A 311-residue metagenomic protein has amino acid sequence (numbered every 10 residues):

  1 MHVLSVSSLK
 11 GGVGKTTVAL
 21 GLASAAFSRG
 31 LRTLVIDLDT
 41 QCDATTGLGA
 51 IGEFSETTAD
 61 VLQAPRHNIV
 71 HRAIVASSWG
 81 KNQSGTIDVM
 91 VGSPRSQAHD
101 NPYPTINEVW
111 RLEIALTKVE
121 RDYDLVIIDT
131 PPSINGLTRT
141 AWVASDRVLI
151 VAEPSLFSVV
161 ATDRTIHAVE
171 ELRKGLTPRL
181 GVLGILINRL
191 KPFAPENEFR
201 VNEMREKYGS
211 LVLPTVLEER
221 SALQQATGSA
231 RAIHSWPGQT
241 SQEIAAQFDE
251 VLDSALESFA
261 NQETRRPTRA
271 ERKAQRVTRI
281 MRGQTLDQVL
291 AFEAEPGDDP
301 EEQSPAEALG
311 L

Functional and structural regions predicted by a protein language model:
M1-L311: P-loop NTP-binding core
